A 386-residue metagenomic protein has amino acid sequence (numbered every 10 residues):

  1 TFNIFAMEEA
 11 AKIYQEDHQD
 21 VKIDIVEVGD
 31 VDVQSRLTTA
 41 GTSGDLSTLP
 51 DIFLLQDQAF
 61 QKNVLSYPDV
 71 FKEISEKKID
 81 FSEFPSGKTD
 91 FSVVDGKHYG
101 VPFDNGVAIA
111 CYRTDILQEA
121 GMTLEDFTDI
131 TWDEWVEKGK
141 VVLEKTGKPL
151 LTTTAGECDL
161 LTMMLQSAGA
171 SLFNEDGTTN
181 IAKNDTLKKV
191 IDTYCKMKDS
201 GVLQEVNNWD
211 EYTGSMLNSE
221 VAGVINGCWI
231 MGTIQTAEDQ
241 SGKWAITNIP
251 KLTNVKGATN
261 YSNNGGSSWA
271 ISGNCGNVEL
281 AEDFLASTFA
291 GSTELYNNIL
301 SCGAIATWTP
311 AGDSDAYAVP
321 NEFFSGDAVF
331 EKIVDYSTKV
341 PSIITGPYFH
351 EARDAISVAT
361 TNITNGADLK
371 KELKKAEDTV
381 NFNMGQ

Functional and structural regions predicted by a protein language model:
T1-Q61, I79, L124, T253-K256 (+5 more regions): Conserved N-terminal structural module of periplasmic/extracytoplasmic solute-binding proteins
E27-T39, I130-V136, E205-N218: Short helix-initiation/N-cap motifs at beta->coil->alpha
T39, T48-D51, K77-L117, P149 (+2 more regions): A structural signal for short loop-to-beta-strand junctions that line the ligand-binding cleft of periplasmic/secreted
D51-L54, A222-G227, A245: Paired acidic/hydrophobic, glycine-rich loop segments that form the ligand-binding mouth/hinge of periplasmic-binding
F53-I109, E134-K138, A245-I249, V319 (+1 more regions): Hinge/lid segment of periplasmic solute-binding proteins
N63, I230-S241, T253-A355: C-terminal lobe and pocket-closing loops of periplasmic/extracytoplasmic Venus-flytrap solute-binding proteins
K97-F103, A108, Q118, D133-N180 (+2 more regions): Extracytoplasmic/periplasmic solute-binding protein
V136-V141, G177-V206, I249: Glycine-centered hinge/linker elements that transmit conformational signals in sensory and ligand-binding systems
